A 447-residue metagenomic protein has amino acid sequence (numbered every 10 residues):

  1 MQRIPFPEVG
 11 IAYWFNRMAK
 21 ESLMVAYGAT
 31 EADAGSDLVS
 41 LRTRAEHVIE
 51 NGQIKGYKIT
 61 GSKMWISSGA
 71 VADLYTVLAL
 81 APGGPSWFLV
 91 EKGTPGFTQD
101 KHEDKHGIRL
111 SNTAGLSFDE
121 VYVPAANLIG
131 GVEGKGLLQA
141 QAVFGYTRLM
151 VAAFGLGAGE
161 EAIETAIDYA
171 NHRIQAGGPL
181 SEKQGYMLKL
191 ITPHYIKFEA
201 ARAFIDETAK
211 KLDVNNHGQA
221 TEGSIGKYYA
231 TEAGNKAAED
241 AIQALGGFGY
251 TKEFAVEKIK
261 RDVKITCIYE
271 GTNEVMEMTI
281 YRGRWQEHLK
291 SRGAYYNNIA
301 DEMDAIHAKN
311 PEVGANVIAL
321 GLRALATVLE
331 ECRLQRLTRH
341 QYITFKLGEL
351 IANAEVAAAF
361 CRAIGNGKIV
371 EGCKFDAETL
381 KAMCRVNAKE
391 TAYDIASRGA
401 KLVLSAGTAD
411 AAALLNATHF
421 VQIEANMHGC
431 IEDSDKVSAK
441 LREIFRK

Functional and structural regions predicted by a protein language model:
Q2-E31, I49-Y57: FAD-binding glycine-rich core of flavoenzymes that anchor FAD
G10, A140, A158, A162 (+4 more regions): Extended, hydrophobic alpha-helical segments in both membrane/secreted and soluble proteins
D33-S36, W65-S68, L80, K105-N112: Short Gly/Pro-enriched turn/cap motifs at secondary-structure boundaries
T43-H47: A structural signal for short hydrophobic beta-strand segments in well-ordered beta-sheet cores
K55-Q99: A short core secondary-structure module
Q99-E199, K264-Y269, N273-E355: Glycine-rich beta->alpha junctions and the first turn(s) of the following alpha-helix
Q139, F248-A315, V403-K447: Glycine-rich phosphate/cofactor-binding loops in nucleotide/flavin-utilizing enzymes
A170-N171, Q175-P179, F198-Y229, I242-L245 (+1 more regions): C-terminal helix-coil-helix/basic helical segment that borders enzyme active sites and/or dimer interfaces and provides
